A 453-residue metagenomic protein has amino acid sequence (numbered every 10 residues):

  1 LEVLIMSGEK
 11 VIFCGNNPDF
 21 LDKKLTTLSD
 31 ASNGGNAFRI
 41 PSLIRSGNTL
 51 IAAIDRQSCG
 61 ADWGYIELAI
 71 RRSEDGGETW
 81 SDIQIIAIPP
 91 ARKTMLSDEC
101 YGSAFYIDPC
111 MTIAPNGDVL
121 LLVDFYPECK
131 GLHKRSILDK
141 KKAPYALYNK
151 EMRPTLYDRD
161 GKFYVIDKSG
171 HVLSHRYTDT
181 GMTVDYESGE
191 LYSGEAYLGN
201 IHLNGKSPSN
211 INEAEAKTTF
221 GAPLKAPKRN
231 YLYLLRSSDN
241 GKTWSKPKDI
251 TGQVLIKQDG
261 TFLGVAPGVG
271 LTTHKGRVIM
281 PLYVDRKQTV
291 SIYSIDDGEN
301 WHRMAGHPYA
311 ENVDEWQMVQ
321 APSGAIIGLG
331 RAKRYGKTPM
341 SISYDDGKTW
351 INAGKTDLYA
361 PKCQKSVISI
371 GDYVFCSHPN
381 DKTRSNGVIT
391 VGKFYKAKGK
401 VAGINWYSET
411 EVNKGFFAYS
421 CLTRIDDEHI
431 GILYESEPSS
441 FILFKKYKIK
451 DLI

Functional and structural regions predicted by a protein language model:
V3-I453: Asp-box/BNR beta-propeller blade signature and adjacent active/binding-site loops in extracellular glycan-interacting
